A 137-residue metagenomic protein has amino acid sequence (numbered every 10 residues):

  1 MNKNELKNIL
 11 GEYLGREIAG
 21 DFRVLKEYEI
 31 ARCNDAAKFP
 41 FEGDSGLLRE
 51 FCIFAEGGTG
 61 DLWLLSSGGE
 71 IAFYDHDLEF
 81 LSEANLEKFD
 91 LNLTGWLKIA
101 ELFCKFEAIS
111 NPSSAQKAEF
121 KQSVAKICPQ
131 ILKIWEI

Functional and structural regions predicted by a protein language model:
M1-S67, A108-S114, A125-I137: A surface-exposed partner-binding patch
A19-I30, E79-L93, Q122-A125: Short, exposed beta-strand "edge-strand" segments with a Pro/Gly-rich flavor and a Y/T-containing core
A72-I109: Compact, glycine/acidic-enriched structural inserts
E101, S110-S113, K117-F120: Extracytoplasmic electrostatic interaction patches
